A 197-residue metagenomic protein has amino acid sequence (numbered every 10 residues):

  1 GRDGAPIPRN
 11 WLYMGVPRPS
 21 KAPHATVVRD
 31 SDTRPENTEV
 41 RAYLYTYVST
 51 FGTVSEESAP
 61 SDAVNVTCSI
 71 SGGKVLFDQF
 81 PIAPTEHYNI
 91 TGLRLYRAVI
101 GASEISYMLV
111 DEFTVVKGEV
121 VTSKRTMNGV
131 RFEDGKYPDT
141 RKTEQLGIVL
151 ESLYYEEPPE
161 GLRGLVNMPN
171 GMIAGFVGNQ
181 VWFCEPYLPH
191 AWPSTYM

Functional and structural regions predicted by a protein language model:
G1-M197: Disordered, low-complexity "stalk" and linker segments at domain junctions of extracellular and cell-surface proteins
